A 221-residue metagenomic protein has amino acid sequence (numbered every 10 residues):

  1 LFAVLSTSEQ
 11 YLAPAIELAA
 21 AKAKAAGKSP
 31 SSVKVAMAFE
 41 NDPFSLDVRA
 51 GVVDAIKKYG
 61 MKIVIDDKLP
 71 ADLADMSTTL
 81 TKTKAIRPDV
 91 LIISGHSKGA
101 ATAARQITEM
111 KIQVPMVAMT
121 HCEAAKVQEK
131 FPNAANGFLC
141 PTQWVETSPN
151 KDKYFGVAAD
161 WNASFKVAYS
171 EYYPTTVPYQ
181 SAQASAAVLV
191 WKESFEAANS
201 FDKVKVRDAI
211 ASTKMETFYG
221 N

Functional and structural regions predicted by a protein language model:
L1-N221: Extracytosolic ligand-binding ectodomains
